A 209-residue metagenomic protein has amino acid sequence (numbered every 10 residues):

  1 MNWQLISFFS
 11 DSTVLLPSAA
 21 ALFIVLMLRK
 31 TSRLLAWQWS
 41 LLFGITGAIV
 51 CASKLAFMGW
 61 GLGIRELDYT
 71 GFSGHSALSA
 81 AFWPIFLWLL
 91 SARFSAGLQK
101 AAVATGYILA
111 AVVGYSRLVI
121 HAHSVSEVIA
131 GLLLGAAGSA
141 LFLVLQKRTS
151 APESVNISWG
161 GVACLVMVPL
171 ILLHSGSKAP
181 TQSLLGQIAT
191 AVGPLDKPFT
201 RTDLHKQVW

Functional and structural regions predicted by a protein language model:
M1-G71, A77-A104, I108-V112, P194-L195: Hydrophobic alpha-helical bundle signature of multipass membrane enzymes
A21, P84-I85, S124, A137 (+2 more regions): Residue-level detector of alpha-helical segments with a strong bias toward transmembrane helices and their helix-loop
G47-C51, L55, A80, L132-L143 (+1 more regions): Transmembrane alpha-helical segments of multi-pass membrane transport proteins and ion-pumping complexes
K54-G71, A111-G138, T181-G193: Interfacial helix-loop-helix junctions of multi-pass membrane proteins
L133-G160: Cytosolic-side transmembrane helix boundary signature
Q146-K147, L170-P180: Hydrophobic alpha-helical transmembrane segments in multi-pass integral membrane proteins
N156-S175: Internal/C-terminal transmembrane anchor helices
A179-W209: Membrane-interface segments at or immediately adjacent to transmembrane helices that form the boundary between
